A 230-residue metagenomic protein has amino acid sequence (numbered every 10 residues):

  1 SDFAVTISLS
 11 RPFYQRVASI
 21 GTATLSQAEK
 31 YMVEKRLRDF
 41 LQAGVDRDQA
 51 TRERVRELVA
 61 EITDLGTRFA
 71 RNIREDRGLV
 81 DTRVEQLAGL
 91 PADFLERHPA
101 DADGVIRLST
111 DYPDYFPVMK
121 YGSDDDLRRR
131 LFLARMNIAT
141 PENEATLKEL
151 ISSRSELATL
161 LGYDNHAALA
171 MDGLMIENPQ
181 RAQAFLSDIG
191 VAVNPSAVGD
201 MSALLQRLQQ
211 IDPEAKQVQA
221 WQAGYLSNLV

Functional and structural regions predicted by a protein language model:
S1-P91: N-terminal helix-rich structural modules
R11, Y31-E34, R56, D125 (+4 more regions): Non-catalytic, well-ordered alpha-helical scaffold segments
Q15-T22, L108-T110, F132-A145: Short, charged, low-complexity loops and linkers
A28, M32-V33, R71, R77-S109 (+1 more regions): Active-site-proximal, well-structured secondary-structure segments within enzyme catalytic domains
E34, L41, R56-V59, T63-G66 (+6 more regions): Alpha-helical coiled-coil heptad-repeat register
F40-G44, D114-V118, R135-T140, A170-A182: Second-shell loop/turn segments in exported
G44-L58, N137-E149, S153-L169, Q183: A conserved hydrophobic secondary-structure block that centers on an alpha-helix together with its immediately flanking
D101-I138, A223, S227: Active-site-adjacent "gating/activation" loops or surface patches in catalytic cores
